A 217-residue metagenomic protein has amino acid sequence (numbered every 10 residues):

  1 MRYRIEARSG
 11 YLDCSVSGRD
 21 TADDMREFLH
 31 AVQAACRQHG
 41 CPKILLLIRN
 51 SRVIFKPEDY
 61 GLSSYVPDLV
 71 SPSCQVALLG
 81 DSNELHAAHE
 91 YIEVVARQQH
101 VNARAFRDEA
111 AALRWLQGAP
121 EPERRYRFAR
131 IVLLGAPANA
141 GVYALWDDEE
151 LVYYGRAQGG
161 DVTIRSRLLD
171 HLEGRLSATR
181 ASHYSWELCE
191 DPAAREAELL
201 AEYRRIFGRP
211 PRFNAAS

Functional and structural regions predicted by a protein language model:
M1-P120: Amphipathic, Lys/Arg-enriched alpha-helical "gate/interface" segment within cytosolic domains that mediates
Y3-E6, W186, N214: Short, exposed beta-strand/loop patches in secreted or surface proteins that constitute
N50, A157-G159, L172: A short beta-strand motif that forms part of the nucleic acid-binding face of small beta-barrel RNA-binding folds
A96-A105, V152-Y154, S182-E190: A short, exposed loop/beta-hairpin motif centered on an aromatic-Gly-Thr core
Q117-I164, E187-E202, S217: GIY-YIG nuclease catalytic motif and its immediate N-terminal context
T163, L176, R180-W186: Basic nucleic-acid-binding interfaces
I164-E173: A broadly used, surface-exposed interaction patch
I206-S217: Coupling/hinge elements of helicase-like and P-loop NTPase modules
